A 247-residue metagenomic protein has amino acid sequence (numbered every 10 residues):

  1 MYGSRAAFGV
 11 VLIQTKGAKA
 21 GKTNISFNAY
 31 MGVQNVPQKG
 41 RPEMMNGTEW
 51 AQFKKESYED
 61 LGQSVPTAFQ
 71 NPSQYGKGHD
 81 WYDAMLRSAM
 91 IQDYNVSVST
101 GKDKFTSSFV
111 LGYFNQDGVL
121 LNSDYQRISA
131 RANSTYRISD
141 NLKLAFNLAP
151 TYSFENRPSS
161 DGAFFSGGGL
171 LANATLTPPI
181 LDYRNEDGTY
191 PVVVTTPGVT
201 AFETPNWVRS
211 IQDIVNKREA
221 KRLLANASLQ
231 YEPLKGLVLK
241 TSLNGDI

Functional and structural regions predicted by a protein language model:
M1-G9, G32, G78-A89: Periplasmic N-terminal accessory/gating domains of Gram-negative outer-membrane beta-barrel systems
M1-S26, I91-D93, T106, G112-F114: A beta-strand signature from Gram-negative outer-membrane beta-barrel systems, especially the internal plug domain
R5-A7, I138, P233-K235: Short loop/turn positions at the edges of beta-strands in beta-sheet-rich folds
V10-L12, D93-N95, S129-A132, A149 (+2 more regions): Membrane-embedded beta-strand positions in outer-membrane beta-barrel channels/transporters
K19-G78, G118-S123, S129, N133-R222 (+1 more regions): Surface-exposed loop/interface segments of Gram-negative outer-membrane beta-barrel transport/assembly proteins
R87-D103, G112-F114, V208-D246: Outer-membrane beta-barrel transmembrane strands
